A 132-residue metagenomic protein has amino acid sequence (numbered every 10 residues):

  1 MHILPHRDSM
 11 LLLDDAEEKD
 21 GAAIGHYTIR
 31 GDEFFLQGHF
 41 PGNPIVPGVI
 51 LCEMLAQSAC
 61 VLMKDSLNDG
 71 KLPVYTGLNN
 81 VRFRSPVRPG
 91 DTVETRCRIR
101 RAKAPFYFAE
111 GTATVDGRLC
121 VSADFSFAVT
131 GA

Functional and structural regions predicted by a protein language model:
M1-R7, N68: Short aromatic-glycine motifs in intrinsically disordered, low-complexity regions
P5, F40, R82-R84: A structural connector/turn signal
D8-V46: Catalytic strand-loop segment that frames the active site of acyl-thioester-processing enzymes
M10-L12, V93, Y107: Hydrophobic core residues within well-ordered beta-strands of beta-rich domains
D14-D15, N80, E110: Extracellular/lumenal ectodomain signal focusing on beta-strand-rich modules and carbohydrate-recognition contexts
D20-G21, V87-D91, R98-A132: HotDog/MaoC-like acyl-thioester-processing domains
Q37-V61, Y75: Compact, glycine-rich, soluble single-domain proteins
S58-E94, C120, F127-A128: Hydrophobic beta-strand-centered segment that forms part of the acyl-chain substrate-binding groove
